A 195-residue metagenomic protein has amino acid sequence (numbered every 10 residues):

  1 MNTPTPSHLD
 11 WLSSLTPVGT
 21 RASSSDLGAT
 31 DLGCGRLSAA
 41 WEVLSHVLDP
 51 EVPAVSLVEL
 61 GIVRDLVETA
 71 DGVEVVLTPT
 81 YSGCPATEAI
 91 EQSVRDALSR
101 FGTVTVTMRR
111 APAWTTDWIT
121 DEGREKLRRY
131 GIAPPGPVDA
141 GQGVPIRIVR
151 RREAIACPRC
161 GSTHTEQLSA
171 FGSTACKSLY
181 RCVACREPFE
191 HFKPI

Functional and structural regions predicted by a protein language model:
M1-I195: Domain-level signature for proteins that mediate thiol-based redox and metal-cofactor handling
